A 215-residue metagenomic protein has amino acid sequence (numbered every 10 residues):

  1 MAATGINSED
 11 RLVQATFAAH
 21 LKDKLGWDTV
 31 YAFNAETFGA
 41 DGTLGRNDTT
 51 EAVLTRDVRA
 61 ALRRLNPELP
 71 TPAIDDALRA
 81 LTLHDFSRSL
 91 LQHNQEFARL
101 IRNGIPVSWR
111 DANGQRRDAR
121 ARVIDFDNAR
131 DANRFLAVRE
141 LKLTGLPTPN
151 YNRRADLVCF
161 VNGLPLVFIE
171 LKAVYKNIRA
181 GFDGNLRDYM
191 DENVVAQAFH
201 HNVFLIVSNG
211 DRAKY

Functional and structural regions predicted by a protein language model:
M1-Y215: An alpha-helical interface "stripe"
